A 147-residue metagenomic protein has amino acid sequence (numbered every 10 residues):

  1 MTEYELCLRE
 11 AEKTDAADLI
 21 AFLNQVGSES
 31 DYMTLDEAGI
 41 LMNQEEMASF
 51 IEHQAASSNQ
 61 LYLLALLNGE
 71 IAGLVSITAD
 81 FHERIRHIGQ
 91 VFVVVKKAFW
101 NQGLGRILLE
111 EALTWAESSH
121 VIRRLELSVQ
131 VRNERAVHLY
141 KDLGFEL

Functional and structural regions predicted by a protein language model:
C7-A21: A short beta-loop-alpha structural element at the N-terminal edge of CoA-dependent acyl/N-acetyltransferase catalytic
K13, G27, G39-A98, L109-E111 (+1 more regions): Acetyl-CoA-dependent GNAT
D18, Q90, R135: Amphipathic alpha-helical recognition patches that constitute DNA-binding helices
D31-A38: A short, aromatic/hydrophobic, helix- or strand-capping loop or linear motif that either lines the entrance/gate
K96, W100, L125-V137: Conserved beta-strand-loop-alpha-helix junction that forms the acyl-donor binding cleft
Q102-I107: A short glycine-leucine-enriched loop at secondary-structure breakpoints that most characteristically corresponds
L109, A116-S128: Conserved GNAT acetyl-CoA-binding A-motif
Y140, F145: Conserved active-site tyrosine of GNAT-family acetyltransferases
